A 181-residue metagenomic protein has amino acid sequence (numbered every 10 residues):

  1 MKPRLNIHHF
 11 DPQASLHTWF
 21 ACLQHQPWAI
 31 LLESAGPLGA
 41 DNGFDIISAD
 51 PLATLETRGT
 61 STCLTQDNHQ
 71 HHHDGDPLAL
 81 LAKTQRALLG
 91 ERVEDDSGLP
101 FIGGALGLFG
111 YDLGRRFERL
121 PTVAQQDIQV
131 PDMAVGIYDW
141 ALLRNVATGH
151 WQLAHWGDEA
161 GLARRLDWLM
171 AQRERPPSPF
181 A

Functional and structural regions predicted by a protein language model:
M1-A29, S34-H73, Y111-A181: Extended accessory regions or peripheral subdomains of proteins
T57, S61-L106, D112-E118: Donor-binding/catalytic cores of nucleotide-activated saccharide and glycerol-phosphate transferases/polymerases
